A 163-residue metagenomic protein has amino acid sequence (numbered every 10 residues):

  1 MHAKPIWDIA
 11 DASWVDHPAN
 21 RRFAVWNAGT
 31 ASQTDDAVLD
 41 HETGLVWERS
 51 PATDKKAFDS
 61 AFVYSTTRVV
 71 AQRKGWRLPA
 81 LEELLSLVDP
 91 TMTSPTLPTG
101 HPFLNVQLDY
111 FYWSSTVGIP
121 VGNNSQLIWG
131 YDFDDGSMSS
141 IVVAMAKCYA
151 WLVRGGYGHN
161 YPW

Functional and structural regions predicted by a protein language model:
M1-R77, L81-W163: Glycine-aromatic-enriched surface loops/turns that form tight recognition elements
